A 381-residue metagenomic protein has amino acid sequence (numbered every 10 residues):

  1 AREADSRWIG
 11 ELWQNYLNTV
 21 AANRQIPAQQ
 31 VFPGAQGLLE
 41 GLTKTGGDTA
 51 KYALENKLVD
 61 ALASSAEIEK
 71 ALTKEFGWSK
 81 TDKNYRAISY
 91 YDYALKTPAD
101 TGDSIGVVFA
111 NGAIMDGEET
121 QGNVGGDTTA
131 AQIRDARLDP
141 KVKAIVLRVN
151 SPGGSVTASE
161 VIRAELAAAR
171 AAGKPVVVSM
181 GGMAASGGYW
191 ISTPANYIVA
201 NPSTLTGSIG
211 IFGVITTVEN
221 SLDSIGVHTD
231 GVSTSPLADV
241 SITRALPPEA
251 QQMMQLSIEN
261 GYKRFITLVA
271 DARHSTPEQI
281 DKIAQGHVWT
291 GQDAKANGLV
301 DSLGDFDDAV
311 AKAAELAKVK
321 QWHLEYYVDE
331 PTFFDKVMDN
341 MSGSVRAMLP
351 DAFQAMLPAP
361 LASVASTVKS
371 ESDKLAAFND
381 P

Functional and structural regions predicted by a protein language model:
A1-A50, L54-R137, K141-A144, S233-T234 (+4 more regions): Intrinsically disordered, low-complexity segments enriched in small/flexible residues
A1-N23, A172, A185, A195-A272 (+1 more regions): Catalytic-center loop of serine/cysteine hydrolases
D5, A53, V108, L147 (+3 more regions): Terminal peptide-recognition signature
V20, T97-S221: Cleft-lining beta-strand/loop regions that shape enzyme active-site pockets
R24-F32, V269-I280: Hydrophobic, secondary-structure "cap" segments at the distal end of domains
T49-L58, G188-Y197, N297-L299: Active-site-proximal glycine-rich helix-loop-beta segment
V59-E69, A195-G210, V300-V310: Gly/Pro- and small hydrophobic-enriched strand-loop and loop-to-helix capping segments that sit at the rims
R137-V142, K263-P277, H287, G291-K295: Long hydrophobic segments that form regular secondary structure
